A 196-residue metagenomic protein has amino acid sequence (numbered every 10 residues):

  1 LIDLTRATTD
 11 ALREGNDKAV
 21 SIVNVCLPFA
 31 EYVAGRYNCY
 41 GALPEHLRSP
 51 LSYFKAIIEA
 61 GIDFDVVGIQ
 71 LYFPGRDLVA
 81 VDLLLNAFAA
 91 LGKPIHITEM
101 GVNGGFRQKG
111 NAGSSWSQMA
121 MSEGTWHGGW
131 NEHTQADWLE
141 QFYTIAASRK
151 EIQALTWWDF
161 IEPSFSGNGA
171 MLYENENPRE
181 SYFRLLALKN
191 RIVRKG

Functional and structural regions predicted by a protein language model:
L1-L4, N38-E45, S49, R76 (+3 more regions): Alpha-helix N-cap and loop-to-helix initiation/capping positions
L4-L47, H96-G105, Q153-E162: Aromatic-lined carbohydrate-recognition surfaces of secreted/lumenal glycan-active proteins
A11, A80-P94, G105-G196: Aromatic-rich peripheral "rim/lid" segments of glycoside hydrolase catalytic domains that contact and position glycan
E14-A19, E59-D63, A90, R149-E151: Short helix-capping segments at alpha-helix termini
I22-V23, L27-G68, R76, L83 (+3 more regions): Substrate-binding cleft/loops of secretory-pathway carbohydrate-active enzymes
D65, P94-H96: Conserved active-site beta-strand-loop modules that form the wall/rim of enzyme catalytic pockets and either contain
